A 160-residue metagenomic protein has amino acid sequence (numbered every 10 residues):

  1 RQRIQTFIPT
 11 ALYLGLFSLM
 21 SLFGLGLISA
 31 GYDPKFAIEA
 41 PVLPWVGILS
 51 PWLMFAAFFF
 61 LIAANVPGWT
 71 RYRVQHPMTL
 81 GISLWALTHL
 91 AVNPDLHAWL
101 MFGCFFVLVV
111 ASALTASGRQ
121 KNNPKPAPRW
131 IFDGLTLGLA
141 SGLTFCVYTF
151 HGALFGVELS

Functional and structural regions predicted by a protein language model:
R1-Q75, L80-S160: Membrane-anchoring alpha-helices and their flanking helix-loop junctions
